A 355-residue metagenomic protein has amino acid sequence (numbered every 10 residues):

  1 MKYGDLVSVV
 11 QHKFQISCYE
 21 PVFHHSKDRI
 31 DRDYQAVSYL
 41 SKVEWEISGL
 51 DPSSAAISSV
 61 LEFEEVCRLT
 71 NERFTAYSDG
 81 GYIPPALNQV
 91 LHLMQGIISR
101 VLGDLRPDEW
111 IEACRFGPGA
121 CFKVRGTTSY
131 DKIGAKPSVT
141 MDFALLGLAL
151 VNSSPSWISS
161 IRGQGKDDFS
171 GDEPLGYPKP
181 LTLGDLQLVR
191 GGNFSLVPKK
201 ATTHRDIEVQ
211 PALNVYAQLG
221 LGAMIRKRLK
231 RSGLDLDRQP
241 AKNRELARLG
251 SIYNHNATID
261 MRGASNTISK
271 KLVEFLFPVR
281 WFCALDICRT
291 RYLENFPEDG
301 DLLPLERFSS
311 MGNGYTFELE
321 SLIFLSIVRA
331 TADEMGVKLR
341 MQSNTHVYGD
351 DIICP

Functional and structural regions predicted by a protein language model:
M1-S17, S159-P355: Core nucleotidyl-transferase/polymerase catalytic module
M1-S195: Non-catalytic, polymerase-adjacent accessory regions of viral genome-replication enzymes
